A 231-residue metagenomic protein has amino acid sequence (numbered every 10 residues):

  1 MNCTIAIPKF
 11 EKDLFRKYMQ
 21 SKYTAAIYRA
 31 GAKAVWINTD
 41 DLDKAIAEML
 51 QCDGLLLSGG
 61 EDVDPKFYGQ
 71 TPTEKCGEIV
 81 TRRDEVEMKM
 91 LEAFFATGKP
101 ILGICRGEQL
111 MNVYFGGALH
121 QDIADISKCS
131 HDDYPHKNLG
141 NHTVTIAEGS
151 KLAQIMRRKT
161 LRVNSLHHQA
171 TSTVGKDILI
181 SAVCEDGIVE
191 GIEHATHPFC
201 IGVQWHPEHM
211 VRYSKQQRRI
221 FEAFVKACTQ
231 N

Functional and structural regions predicted by a protein language model:
M1-I104, V113-Y114, H120, A124-I155 (+5 more regions): N-terminal beta1-alpha1 cap of cysteine-dependent amidohydrolase-like domains
G107: Active-site helix of classical SDR
H168-A170: The feature captures the conserved acid-bearing segment of alpha/beta-hydrolase catalytic domains
I201-Q204: Active-site-proximal beta-strand elements of phosphoester/diester hydrolases
